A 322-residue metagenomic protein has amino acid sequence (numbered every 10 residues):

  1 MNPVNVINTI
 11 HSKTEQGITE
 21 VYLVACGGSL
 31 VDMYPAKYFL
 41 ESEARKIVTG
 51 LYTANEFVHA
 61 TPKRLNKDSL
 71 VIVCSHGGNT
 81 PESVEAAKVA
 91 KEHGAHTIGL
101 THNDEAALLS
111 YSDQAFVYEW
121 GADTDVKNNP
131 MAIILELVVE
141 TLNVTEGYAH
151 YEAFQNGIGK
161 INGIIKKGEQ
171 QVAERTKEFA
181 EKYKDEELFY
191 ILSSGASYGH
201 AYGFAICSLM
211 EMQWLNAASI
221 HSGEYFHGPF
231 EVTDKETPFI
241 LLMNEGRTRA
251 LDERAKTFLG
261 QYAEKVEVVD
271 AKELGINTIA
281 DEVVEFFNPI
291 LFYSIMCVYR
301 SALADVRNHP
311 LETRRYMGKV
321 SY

Functional and structural regions predicted by a protein language model:
M1-E20, A122, V139-I220, R315-Y322: Active-site phosphate/pyrophosphate-binding segments
V4, L30, Y34, G77 (+12 more regions): Electropositive phosphate-/nucleotide-binding environments in soluble metabolic enzymes
E15-K67, Y183-G228: Anionic-ligand anchoring segments at beta-strand to alpha-helix junctions in alpha/beta enzyme folds, i.e., glycine
T19-Y151, G157, L242-V269: Glycine-rich phosphate-binding loops that contact phosphosugars or nucleotide phosphates
L65-D68, M131-E136, T233-K235, I279-F287: Short, surface-exposed amphipathic charged segments that create phosphate/polyanion-binding patches used for binding
D104-F116, P229-V232, I276-V283: Glycine-rich, charge-decorated loop segments at or immediately adjacent to ligand/cofactor-binding or catalytic sites
G199-V268: Internal helical hairpin/lid segments
K272-L311: Structured C-terminal subdomain patch of bacterial secreted/periplasmic proteins
